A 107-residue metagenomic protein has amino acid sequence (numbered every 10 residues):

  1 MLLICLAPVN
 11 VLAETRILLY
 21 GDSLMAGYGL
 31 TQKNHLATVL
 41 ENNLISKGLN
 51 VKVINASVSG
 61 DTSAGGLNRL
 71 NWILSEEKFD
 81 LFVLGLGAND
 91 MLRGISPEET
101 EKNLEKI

Functional and structural regions predicted by a protein language model:
M1-L2: Sec-dependent N-terminal signal peptides
L12-S59, R69-K78: Serine-esterase "nucleophile elbow" of acetyl-processing enzymes
S23-A26, V58-S63, A88-R93, E99: Solvent-exposed loop/turn segments at secondary-structure junctions within structured extracellular/periplasmic domains
L49, L67-I107: Alpha-helical cap/lid subdomain in secreted, periplasmic, or secretory-pathway luminal O-acyl-processing enzymes
